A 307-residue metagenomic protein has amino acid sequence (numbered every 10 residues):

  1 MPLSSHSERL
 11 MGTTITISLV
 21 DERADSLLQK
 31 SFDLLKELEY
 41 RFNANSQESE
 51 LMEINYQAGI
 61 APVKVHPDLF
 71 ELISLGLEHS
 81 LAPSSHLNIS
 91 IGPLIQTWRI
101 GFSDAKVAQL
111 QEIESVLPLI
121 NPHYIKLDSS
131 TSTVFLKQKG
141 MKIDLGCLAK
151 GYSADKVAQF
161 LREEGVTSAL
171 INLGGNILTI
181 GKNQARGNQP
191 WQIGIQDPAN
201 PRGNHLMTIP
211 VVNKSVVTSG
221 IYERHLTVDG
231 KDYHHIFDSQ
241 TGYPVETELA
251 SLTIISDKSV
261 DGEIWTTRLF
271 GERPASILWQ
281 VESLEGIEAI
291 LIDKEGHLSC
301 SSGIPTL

Functional and structural regions predicted by a protein language model:
M1-L307: Mature catalytic core of soluble alpha/beta enzymes
